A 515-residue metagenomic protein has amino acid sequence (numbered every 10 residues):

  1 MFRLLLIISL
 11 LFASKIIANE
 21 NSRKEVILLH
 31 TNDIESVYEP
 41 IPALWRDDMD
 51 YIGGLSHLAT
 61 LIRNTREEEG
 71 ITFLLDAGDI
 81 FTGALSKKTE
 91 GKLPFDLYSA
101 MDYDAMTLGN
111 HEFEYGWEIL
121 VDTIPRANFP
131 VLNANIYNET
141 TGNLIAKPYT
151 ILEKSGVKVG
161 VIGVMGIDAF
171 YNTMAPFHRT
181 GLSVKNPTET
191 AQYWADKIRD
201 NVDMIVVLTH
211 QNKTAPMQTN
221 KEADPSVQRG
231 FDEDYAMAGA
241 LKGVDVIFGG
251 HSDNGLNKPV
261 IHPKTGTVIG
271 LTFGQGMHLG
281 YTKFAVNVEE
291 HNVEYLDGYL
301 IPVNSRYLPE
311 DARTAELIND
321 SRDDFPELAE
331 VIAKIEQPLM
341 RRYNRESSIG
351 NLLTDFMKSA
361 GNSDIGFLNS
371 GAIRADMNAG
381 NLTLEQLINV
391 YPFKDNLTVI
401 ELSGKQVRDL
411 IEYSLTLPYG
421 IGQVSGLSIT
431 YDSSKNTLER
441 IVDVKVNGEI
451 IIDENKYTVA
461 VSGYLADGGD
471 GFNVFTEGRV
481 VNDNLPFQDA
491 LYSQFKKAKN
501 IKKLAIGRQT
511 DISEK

Functional and structural regions predicted by a protein language model:
F2-S9, R46: Sec-dependent signal peptide hydrophobic core
R3-L4, A18-V26, S36-Y38, D50-L55 (+4 more regions): Non-catalytic terminal accessory segments
S9-I17: Hydrophobic h-region of N-terminal signal peptides that target proteins for export in Gram-negative bacteria
A18-R306, R313, N344-S359, G366 (+3 more regions): Acidic, metal/ion-coordinating pockets
